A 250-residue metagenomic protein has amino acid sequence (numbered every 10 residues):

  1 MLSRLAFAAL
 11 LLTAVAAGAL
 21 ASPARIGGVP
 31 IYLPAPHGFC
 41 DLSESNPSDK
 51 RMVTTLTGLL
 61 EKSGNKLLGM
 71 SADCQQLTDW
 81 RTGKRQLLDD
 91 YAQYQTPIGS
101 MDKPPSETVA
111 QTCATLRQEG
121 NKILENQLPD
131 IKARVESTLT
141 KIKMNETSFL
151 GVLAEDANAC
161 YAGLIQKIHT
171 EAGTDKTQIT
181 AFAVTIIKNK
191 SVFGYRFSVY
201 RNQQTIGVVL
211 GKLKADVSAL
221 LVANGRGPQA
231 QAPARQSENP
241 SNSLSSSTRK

Functional and structural regions predicted by a protein language model:
M1-A9: Bacterial N-terminal signal peptides that target proteins for export
A14-A16: N-terminal signal peptide c-region/cleavage motif recognized by signal peptidases
A21-G38: Short N-terminal segments immediately surrounding and downstream of signal-peptide cleavage
S22-P23, S48-D49, V53, T57: Short N-terminal edge-element motif at the start of the domain
H37-R51: Primarily extracytoplasmic ectodomains and periplasmic/lumenal surface modules that are beta-strand-rich
T54-A172: Conserved polar/disulfide-associated segments of primarily extracytoplasmic proteins
K176-I187: Short, surface-exposed beta-strand/loop micro-motifs that present aromatic residues
K190-K250: Surface-exposed amphipathic alpha-helical segments
